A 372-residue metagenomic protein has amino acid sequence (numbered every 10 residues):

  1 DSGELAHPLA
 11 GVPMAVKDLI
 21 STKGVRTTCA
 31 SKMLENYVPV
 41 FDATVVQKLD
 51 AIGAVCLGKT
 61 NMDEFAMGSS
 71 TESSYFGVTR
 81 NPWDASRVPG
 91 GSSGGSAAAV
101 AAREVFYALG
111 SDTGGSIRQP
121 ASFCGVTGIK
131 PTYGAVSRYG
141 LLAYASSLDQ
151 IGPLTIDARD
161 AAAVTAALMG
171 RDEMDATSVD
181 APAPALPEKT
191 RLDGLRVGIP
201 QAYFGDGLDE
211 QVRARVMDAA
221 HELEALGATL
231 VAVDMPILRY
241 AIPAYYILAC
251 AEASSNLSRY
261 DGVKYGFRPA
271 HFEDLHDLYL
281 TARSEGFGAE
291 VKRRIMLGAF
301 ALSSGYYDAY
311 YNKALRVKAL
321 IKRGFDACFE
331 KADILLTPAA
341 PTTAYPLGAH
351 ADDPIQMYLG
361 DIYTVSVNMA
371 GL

Functional and structural regions predicted by a protein language model:
D1-T113, M217-H221, A225-L226: Gly/Ser-rich catalytic/binding loops embedded in alpha/beta enzyme cores
S2-V12, A183-V197, K331-A332, L336: Flexible, low-complexity linker/loop segments at domain and module junctions
G11, A51, V55, V105 (+5 more regions): Glycine-rich, small-residue loops and helix-cap segments that act as flexible hinges at active-site edges
A15, M33-V38, D149-I156, G298-S304: Short, well-ordered beta-strand elements within core beta-sheets of diverse protein domains
T27-N36, D209-E210, Y345-Q356: Glycine/threonine-rich flexible loop motifs
T60-G68, I237-A241, A340: Short, solvent-exposed turn/loop segments enriched in Gly/Ser/Thr/Pro and often Arg
T71, S111-Y139: Glycine/threonine-rich beta-strand-loop-alpha-helix active-site module that forms ligand/phosphate-binding
T127-A219, L275-T281: A short helix-breaking turn/cap at a secondary-structure junction
